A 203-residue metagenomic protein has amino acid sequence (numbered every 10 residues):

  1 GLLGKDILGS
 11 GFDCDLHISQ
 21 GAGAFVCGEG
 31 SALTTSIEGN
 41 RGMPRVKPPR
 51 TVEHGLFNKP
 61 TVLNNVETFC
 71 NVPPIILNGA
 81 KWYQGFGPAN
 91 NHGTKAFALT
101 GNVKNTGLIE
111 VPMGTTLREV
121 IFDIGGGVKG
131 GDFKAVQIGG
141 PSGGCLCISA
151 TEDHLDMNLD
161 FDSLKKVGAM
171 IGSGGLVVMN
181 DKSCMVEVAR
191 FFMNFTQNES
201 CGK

Functional and structural regions predicted by a protein language model:
G1-M113, G125-V128: Hydrophobic alpha-helical positions that pack around
G1-S10, S149-K203: Ferredoxin-type iron-sulfur electron-transfer modules in oxidoreductases and energy-metabolism complexes
L16, V128-K166: Terminal amphipathic helices with adjacent charged low-complexity linkers/tails
L56-V62, V66-T68, D132, G175-V177 (+1 more regions): Intrinsic disorder at enzyme termini
A96-T100, A135-V136, L176: Short polybasic amphipathic segments
K104, F122-K129, P141, M193-C201: Hydrophobic alpha-helix feature that most strongly marks membrane-spanning transmembrane helices and their immediate
T115-V120, C184: Short, structural beta-strand-to-alpha-helix junction motif
